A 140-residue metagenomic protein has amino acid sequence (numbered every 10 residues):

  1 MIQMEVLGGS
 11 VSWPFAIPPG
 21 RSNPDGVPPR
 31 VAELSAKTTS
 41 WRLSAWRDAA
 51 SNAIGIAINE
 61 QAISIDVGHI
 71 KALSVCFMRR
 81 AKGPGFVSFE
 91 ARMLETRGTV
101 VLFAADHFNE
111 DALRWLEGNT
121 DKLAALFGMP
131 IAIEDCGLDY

Functional and structural regions predicted by a protein language model:
M1-Y140: Intrinsic disorder/low-complexity detector
